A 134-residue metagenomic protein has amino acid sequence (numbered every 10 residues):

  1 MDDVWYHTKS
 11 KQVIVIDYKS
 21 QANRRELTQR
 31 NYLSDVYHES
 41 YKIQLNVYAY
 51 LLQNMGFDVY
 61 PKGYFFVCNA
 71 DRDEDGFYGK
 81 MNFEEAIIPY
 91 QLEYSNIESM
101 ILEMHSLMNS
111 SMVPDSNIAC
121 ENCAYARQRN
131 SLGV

Functional and structural regions predicted by a protein language model:
M1-D2, K42-L45, Y94: Generic internal hydrophobic packing segments that stabilize the cores of diverse globular domains
M1-Y32, Y48: Conserved catalytic cores of phosphodiester-cleaving nucleases, focusing on short active-site segments
S10-Q12, K42, Y60, N117: A structure-centric signal for secondary-structure junctions around beta-strands
R24-E39, F83-Q91: Short histidine-centered catalytic/ligand-binding loop motif
S34-K42, S110-V113: Short, charged/polar micro-motifs that form catalytic or ligand-binding hotspots
Y41-Q53: An active-site-proximal "capping" alpha-helix that borders the catalytic cofactor pocket
L51-V134: Metal-dependent nuclease catalytic regions and adjoining charged, substrate-binding loops involved in nucleic-acid end
